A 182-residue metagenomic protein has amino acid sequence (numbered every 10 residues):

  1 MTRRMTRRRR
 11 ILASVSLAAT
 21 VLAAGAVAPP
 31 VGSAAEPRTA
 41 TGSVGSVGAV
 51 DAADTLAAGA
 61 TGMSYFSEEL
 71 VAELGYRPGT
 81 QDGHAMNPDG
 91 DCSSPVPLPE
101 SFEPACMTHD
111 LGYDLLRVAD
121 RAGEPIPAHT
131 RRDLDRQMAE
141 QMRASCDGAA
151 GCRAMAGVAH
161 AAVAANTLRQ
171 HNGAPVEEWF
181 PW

Functional and structural regions predicted by a protein language model:
T2-W182: Extended terminal accessory/targeting regions
